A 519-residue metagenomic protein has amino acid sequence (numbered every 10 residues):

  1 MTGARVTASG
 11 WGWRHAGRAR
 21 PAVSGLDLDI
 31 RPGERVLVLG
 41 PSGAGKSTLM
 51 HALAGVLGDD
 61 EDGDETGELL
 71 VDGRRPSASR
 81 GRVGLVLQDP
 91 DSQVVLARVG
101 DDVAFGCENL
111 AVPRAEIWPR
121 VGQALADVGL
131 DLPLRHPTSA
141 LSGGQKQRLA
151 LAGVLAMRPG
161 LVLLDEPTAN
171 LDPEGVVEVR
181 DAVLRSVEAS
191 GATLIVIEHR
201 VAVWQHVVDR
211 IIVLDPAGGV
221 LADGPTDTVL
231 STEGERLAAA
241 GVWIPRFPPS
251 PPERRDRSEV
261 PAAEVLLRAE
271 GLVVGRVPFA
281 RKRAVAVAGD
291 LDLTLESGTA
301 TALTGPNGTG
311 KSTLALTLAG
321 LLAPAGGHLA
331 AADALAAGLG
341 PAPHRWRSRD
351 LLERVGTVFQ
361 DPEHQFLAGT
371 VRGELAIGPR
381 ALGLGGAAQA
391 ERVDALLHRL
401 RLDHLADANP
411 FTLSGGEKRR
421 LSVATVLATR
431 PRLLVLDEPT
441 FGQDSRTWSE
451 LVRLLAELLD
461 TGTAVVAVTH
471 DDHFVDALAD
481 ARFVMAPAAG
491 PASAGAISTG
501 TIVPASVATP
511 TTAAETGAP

Functional and structural regions predicted by a protein language model:
L39-P41, T304-P306: The feature captures the beta-strand-to-loop junction immediately N-terminal to the Walker
A54, A319: Helix-to-loop junction immediately C-terminal to a conserved catalytic motif
T66-S79, H328-D350: ABC ATPase NBD Q-loop/coupling interface
A115-P133, A387-L405: Conserved ABC ATPase "signature" region
P137-L141, Q145, N409-L413, E417: Conserved ABC ATPase signature
L151, V179, V423: Hydrophobic anchor residue at the start of the ABC signature
L155, V426-L427: ABC ATPase C-loop
V162-E166, L434-E438: Catalytic Walker B motif of ABC-type/P-loop ATPase nucleotide-binding domains
